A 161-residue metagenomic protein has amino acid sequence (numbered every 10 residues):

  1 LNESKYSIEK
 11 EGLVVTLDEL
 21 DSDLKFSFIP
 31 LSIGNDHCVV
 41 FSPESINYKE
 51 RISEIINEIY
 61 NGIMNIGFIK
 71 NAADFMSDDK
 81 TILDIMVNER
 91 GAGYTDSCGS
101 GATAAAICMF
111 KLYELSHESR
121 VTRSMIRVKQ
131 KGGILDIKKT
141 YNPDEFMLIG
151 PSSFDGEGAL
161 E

Functional and structural regions predicted by a protein language model:
L1-S97, A106-E161: Active-site proximal loop and beta-alpha junction motif in alpha/beta enzyme cores
A102: Flexible, small-/acidic-enriched active-site or ligand-binding loops
